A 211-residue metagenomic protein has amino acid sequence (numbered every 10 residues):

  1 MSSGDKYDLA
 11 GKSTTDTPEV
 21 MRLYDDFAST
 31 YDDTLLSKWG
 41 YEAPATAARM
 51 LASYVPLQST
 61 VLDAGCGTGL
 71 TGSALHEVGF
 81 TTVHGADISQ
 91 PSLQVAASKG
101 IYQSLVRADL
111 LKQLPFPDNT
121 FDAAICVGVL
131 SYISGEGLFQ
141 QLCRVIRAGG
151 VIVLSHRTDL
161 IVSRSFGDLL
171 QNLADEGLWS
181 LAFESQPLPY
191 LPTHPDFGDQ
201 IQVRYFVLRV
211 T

Functional and structural regions predicted by a protein language model:
M1-T30: N-terminal, positively charged/glycine-rich alpha-helical extensions of SAM-dependent methyltransferases
D33-A48: Conserved SAM-binding loop and adjacent beta-strand
L62-A64, T68-Q113: Class I SAM-dependent methyltransferase SAM/SAH-binding core
L114-A124: A short acidic, Gly/Pro-enriched loop at the edge of an enzyme's catalytic core that lines a small-molecule cofactor
D122-E136: A short SAM/SAH-binding and catalytic strip from SAM-dependent methyltransferases
G137-V151: A short glycine-rich, Lys/Arg-flanked "PGG" loop and its adjoining helix->strand segment in the class I
V153-L178: Conserved class I S-adenosyl-L-methionine
L178-T211: Class I S-adenosyl-L-methionine
